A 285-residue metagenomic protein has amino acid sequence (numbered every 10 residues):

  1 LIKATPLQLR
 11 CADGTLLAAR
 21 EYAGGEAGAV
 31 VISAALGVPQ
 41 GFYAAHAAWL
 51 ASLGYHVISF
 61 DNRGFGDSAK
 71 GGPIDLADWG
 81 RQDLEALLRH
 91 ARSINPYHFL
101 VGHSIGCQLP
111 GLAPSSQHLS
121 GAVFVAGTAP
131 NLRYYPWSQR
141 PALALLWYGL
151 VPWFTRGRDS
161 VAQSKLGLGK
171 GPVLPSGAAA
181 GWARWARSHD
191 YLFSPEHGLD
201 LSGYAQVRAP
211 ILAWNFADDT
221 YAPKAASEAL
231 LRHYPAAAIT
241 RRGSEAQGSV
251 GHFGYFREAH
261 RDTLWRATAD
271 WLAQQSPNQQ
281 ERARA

Functional and structural regions predicted by a protein language model:
L1-Y22: N-terminal cap/lid segment of alpha/beta-hydrolase-fold proteins
A27, A35-V38: Active-site glycine-rich loops that stabilize anionic/oxyanionic intermediates across multiple enzyme folds
Q40-G71: Conserved alpha/beta-hydrolase
F42, I74-R92: Alpha/beta-hydrolase active-site loop
V101-S188: Alpha/beta-hydrolase-fold enzymes
V207, A213-N215: Short beta-strand/loop motif that positions the catalytic acidic residue of the alpha/beta-hydrolase fold
P223-H233: Short alpha-helix in the alpha/beta-hydrolase fold that links the catalytic acid
T240-A285: Catalytic active-site module of serine/aspartate enzymes centered on a nucleophile-bearing elbow/loop
